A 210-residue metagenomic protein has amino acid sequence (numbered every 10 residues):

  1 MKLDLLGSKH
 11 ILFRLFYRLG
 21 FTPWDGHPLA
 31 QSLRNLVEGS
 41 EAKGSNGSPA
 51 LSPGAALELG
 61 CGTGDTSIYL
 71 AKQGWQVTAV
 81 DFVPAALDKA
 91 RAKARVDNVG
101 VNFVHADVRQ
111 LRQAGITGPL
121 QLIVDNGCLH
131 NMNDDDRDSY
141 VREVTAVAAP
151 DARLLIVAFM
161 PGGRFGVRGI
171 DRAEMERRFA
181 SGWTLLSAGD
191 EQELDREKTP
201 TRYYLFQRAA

Functional and structural regions predicted by a protein language model:
M1-L59, T63-G118, M132-A210: Class I (Rossmann-like) S-adenosyl-L-methionine-dependent methyltransferase catalytic domain, capturing the SAM-binding
V124: A conserved beta-strand element that flanks and buttresses the S-adenosyl-L-methionine
G127-N131: Short catalytic micro-motifs in class I SAM-dependent methyltransferases
